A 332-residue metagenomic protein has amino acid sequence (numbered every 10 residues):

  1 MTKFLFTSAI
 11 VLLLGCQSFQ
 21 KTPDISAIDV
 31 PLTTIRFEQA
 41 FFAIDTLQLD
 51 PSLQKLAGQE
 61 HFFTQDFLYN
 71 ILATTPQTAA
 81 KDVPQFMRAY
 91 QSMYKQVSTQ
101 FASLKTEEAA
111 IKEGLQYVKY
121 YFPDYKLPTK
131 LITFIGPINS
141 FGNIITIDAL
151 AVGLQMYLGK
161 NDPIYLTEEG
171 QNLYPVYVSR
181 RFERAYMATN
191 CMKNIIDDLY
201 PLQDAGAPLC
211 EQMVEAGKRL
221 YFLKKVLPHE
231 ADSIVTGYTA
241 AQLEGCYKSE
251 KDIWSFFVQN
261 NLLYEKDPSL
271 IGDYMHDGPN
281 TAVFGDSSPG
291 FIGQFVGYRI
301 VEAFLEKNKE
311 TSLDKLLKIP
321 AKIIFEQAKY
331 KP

Functional and structural regions predicted by a protein language model:
M1-F4: Positively charged n-region of N-terminal signal peptides that target proteins for export
L13-G15: C-terminal motif of bacterial Sec signal peptides marking the signal peptidase cleavage site
Q17-A89: N-terminal mature-domain "stem" immediately C-terminal to a signal peptide or N-terminal signal-anchor/transmembrane
F42, K119-P123, L223-A231, V258-L262 (+1 more regions): Sec-exported extracytoplasmic/periplasmic mature domains
V83-L243, A321: Acidic/His-rich structured neighborhood in mature extracellular/periplasmic domains
G217-T281: Acidic/His/Gly-enriched intrinsically disordered linker/tail segments that often contain short helix/coil "MoRF-like"
Y264-P332: C-terminal soluble interaction/assembly domains
